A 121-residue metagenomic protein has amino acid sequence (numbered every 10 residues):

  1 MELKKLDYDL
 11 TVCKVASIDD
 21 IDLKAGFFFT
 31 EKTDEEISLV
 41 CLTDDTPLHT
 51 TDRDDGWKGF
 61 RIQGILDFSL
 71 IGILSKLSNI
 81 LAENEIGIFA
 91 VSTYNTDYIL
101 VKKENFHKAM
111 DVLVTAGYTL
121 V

Functional and structural regions predicted by a protein language model:
M1-A82, K108-V121: Regulatory modules associated with amino-acid/nitrogen control
E36-C41, T96-K102: A generic structural motif
N84-I99, N105: A cross-kingdom feature marking solvent-exposed beta-strand/loop segments within repeated, beta-rich binding/scaffold
